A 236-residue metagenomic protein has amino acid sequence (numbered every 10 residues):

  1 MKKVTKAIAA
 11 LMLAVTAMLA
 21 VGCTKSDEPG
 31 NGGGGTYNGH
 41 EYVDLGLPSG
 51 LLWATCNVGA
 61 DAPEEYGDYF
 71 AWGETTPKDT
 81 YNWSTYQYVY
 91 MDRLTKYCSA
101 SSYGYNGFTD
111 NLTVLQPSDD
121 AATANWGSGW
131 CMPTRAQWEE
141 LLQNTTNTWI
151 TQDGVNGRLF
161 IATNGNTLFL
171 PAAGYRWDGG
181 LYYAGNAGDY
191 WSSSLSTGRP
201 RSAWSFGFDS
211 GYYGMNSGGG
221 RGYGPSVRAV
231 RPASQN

Functional and structural regions predicted by a protein language model:
M1-M12: Bacterial N-terminal signal peptides that target proteins for export
L19-G22: C-terminal motif of bacterial Sec signal peptides marking the signal peptidase cleavage site
S26-N236: C-terminal, surface-exposed recognition/capping segments
